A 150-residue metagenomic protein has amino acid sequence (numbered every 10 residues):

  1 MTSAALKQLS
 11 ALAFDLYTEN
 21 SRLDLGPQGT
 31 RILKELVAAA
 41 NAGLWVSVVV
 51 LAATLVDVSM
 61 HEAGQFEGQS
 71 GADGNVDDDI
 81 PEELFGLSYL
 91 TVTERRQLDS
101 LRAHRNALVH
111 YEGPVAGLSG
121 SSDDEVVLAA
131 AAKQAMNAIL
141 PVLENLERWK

Functional and structural regions predicted by a protein language model:
M1-L44: Charged alpha-helical initiation segments
Y17-E19, L87, S121: A short, mixed-charge helix-start or loop-turn motif at secondary-structure junctions
Q28, L44-L51, Q97, H104: Residue-level detector of well-ordered alpha-helical segments, enriched for hydrophobic/aromatic packing positions
V37, N41-G64: Short, hydrophobic, well-ordered secondary-structure elements
V58-F66, E83-G86, H104-A107, Y111-P114 (+1 more regions): Amphipathic alpha-helical interaction surfaces
G64-D99: Short, charged amphipathic alpha-helical segments flanked by flexible coils
V92-K150: Charge-enriched, short contiguous segments at helix-coil
